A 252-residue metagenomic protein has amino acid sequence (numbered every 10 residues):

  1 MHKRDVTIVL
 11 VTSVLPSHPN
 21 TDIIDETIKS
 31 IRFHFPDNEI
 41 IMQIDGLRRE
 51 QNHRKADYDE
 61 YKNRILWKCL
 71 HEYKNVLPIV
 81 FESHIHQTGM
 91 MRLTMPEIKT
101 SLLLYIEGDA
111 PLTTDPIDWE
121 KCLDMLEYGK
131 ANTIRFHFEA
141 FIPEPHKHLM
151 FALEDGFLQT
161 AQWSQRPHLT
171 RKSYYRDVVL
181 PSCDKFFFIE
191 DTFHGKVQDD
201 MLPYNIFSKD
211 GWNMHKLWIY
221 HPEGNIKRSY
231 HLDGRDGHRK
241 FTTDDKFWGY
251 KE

Functional and structural regions predicted by a protein language model:
M1-K29: N-proximal low-complexity "stem/linker" segments adjacent to membrane-targeting elements
E26-N38: Short, acidic, metal-binding catalytic loop of nucleotide-sugar glycosyltransferases
F81-M90: A short, glycine-/small-residue-rich helix N-cap motif at loop->alpha-helix starts within glycosyltransferase
R92-L102: Active-site nucleotide-sugar/metal-binding loop of Leloir-type enzymes
S101-P111: Short beta-strand-to-loop acidic/aromatic patch adjacent to the donor-nucleotide binding site
T114-H137: Conserved donor-nucleotide/metal-binding helix-loop-beta segment in metal-dependent transferases, i.e., the alpha-helix
I134-K147: Short beta-strand-to-loop element that shapes/binds the nucleotide-sugar donor at the catalytic cleft/hinge
W163, P167-S173, D177-E252: C-terminal catalytic/acceptor-binding lobe
